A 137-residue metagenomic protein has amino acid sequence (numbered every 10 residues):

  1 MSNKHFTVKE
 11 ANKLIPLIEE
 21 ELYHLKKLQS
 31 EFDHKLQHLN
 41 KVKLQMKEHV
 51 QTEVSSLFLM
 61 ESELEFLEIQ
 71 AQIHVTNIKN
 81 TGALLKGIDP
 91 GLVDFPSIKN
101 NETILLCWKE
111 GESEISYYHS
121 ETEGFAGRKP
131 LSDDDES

Functional and structural regions predicted by a protein language model:
M1-Q45: Long, hydrophobic N-terminal alpha-helical segment
N3, E10, H49, E63 (+2 more regions): Sparse, context-dependent recognition of short Cys/His-centered cofactor- or disulfide-binding micro-motifs
K4, M46-H49, E53-S56: Short, Lys/Glu-rich amphipathic helical modules
E21-H24, L28, K35-H38, V42 (+5 more regions): Amphipathic coiled-coil alpha-helices
E65-F66, Q72-S137: Glycine-rich, aromatic-bearing surface loops/beta-hairpins
